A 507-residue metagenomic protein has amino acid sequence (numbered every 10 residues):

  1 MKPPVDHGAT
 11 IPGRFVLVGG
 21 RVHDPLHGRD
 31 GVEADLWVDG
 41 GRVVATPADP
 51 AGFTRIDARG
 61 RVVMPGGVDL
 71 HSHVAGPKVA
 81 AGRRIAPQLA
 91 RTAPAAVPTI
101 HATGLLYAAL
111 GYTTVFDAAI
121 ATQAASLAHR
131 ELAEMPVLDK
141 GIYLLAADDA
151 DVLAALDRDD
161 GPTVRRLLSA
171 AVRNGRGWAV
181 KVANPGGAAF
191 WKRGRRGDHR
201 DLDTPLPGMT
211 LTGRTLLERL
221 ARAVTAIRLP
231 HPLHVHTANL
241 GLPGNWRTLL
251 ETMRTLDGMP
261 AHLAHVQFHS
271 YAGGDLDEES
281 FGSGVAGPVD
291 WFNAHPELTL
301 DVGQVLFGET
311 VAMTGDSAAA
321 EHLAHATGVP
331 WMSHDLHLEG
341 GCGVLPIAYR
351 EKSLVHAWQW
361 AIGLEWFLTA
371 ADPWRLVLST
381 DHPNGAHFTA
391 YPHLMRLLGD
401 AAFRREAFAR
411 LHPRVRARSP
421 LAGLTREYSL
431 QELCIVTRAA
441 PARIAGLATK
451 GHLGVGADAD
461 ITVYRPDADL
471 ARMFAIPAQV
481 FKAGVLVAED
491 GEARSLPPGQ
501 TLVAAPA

Functional and structural regions predicted by a protein language model:
M1-D49, A86-T114, T237, T369-L376 (+1 more regions): Active-site microenvironment of metallo-dependent hydrolases
V16, F53-D57, I142, A179 (+1 more regions): Conserved beta-strand scaffold positions in the cores of enzyme catalytic domains, especially in NTP/NDP-utilizing
V16, T54, G66-V68, L233 (+1 more regions): Residue-level marker for buried hydrophobic side chains located in beta-strands that build the well-ordered beta-sheet
A58-E131: Metal-associated gating/positioning segment near the N- to mid-region
A75, Q123-A125, D149-V152, G187-W191 (+8 more regions): Flexible loop/turn segments at secondary-structure boundaries
P77, R84-P98, L144-R165, M209: Active-site mouth loops of central-metabolism enzymes
L132-Y143, R219-R228: Alpha-helix-loop-beta-strand connector modules within alpha/beta enzyme cores
D160-V182, A188-L376: Histidine/acidic residue-rich metal-binding segments in metalloenzymes
